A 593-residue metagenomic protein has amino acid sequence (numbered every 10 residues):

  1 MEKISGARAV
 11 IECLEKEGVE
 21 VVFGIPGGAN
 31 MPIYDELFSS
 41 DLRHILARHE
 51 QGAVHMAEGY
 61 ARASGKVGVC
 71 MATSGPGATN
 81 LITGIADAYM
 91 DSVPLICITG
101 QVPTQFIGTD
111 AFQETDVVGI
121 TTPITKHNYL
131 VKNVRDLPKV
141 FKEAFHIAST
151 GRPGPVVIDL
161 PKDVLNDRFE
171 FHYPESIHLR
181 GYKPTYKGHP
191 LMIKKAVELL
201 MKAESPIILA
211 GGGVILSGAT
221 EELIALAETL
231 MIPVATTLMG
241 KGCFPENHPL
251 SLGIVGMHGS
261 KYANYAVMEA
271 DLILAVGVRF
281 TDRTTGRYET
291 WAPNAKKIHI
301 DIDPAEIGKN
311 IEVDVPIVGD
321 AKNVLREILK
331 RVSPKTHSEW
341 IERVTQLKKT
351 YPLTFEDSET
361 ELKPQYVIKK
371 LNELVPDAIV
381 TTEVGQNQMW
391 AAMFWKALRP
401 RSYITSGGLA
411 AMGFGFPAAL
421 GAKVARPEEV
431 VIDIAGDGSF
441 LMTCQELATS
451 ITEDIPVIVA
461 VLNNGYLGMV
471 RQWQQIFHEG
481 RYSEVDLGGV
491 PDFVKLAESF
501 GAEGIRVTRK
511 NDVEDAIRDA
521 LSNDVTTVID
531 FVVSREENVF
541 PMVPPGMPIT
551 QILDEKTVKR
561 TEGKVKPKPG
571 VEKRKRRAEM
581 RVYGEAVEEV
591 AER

Functional and structural regions predicted by a protein language model:
M1-S333, K370, P456-V459, F477 (+3 more regions): N-terminal alpha/beta PP-like core and its mobile active-site loop of ThDP/TPP-dependent enzymes
E2, R135, N294-V384, K510 (+1 more regions): Phosphate/pyrophosphate-binding active-site segments
V10, I25, I33-D35, T345-A422: Active-site diphosphate/adenylate-binding microenvironment
I25-G27, I45-H55, C70-G77, K132-V134 (+8 more regions): Active-site nucleophile and cofactor-binding loops and adjacent substrate-binding regions of central metabolic enzymes
Q113, T452-P545: Thiamine diphosphate
S217-L223, M393-L398, A448-T449, V543-P544: Short glycine/threonine-rich loop-to-helix capping motif typified by GTGT followed within a few residues by an Asp-Pro
F414, A418-P456, L462: Catalytic phosphate/nucleotide-handling subdomain of diverse soluble enzymes
